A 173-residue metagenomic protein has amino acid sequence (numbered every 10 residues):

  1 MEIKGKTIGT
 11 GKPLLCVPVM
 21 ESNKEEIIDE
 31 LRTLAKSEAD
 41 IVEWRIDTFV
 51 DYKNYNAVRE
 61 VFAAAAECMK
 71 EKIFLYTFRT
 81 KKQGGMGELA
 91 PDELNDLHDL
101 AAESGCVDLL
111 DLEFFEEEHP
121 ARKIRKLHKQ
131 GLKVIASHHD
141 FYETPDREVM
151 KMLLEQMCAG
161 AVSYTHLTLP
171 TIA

Functional and structural regions predicted by a protein language model:
M1-S22: N-terminal amphipathic alpha-helix/helix-capping segment at the start of soluble metabolic enzymes
G11-P13, A39-D40, K70-K72, C106-D108 (+2 more regions): Short, well-ordered coil/turn segments that N-cap beta-strands
V19-E30, I41, F49-P120: Active-site beta->alpha loop and helix N-cap motifs at the rims of alpha/beta catalytic domains
L34, A65, A101-A102, L127 (+1 more regions): Generic structural signal for hydrophobic
K82-L100, H139-G160: Active-site-adjacent loop and "lid" segments of alpha/beta metabolic enzymes
A101-M152: Hydrophobic, well-structured mid-protein blocks that either form specific transmembrane helices
T165-T171: Conserved small/polar residues in nucleotide/adenosyl-binding loops
